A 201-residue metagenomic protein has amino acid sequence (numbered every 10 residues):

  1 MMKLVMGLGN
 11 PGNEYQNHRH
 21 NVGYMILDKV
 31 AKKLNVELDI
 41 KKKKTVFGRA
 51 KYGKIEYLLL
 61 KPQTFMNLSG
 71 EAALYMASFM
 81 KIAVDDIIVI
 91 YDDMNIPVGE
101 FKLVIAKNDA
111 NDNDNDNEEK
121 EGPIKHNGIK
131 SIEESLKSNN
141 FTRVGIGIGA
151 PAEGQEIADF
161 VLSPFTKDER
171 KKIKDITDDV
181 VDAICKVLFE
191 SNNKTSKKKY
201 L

Functional and structural regions predicted by a protein language model:
M1-K120, K130, E134, S138-V144 (+2 more regions): Nucleotide and nucleotide-moiety/phosphate-recognizing core
D159-R170: Active-site-adjacent mobile loop/cap segments within catalytic or ligand-binding domains
